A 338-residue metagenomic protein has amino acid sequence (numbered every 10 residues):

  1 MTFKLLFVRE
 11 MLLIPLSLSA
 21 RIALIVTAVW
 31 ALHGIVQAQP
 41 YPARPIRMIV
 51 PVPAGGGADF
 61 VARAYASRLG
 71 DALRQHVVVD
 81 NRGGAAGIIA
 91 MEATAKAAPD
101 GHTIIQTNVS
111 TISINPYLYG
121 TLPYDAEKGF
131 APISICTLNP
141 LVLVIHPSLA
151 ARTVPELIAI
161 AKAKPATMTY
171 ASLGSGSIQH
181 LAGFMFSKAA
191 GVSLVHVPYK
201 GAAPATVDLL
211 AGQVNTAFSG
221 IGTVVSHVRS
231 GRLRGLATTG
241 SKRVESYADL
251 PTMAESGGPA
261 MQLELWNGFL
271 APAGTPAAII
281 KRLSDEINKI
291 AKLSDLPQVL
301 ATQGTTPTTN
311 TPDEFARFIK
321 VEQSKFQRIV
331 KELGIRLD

Functional and structural regions predicted by a protein language model:
M1-L18: N-terminal secretory signal peptides that target proteins for export/translocation
P15, S19-H33: Bacterial N-terminal signal peptides
A38-K128, T167, K188-F218, H227 (+2 more regions): N-terminal (or domain-start) structured segment
A43-P45, R229, E255, A277-D338: An extracytoplasmic/periplasmic, membrane-proximal ligand-sensing/linker region
F60, A64, I89, A93 (+13 more regions): Extracytoplasmic/secreted proteins, especially bacterial periplasmic and envelope-associated proteins
K96-H102, Y117-P204, M253, W266-V299: Hinge/capping helix and adjacent helix->loop/strand transition within the periplasmic-binding protein
I112-T121, M185-A189, T216-L250, Q327: A ligand-binding cleft/hinge motif common to bilobed small-molecule-binding domains
